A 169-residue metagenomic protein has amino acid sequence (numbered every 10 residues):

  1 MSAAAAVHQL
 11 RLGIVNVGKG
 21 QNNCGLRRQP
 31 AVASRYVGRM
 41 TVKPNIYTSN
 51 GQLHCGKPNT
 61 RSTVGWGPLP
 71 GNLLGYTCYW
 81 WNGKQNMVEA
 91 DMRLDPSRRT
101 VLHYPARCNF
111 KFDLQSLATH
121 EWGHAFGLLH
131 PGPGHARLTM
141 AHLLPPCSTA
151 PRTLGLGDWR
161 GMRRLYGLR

Functional and structural regions predicted by a protein language model:
V7-T119, A125: Metzincin-family zinc-dependent endopeptidase catalytic domain
W80, V88-H103, N109-D113, L129-R169: Metalloprotease/metallohydrolase-associated module, dominated by Zn2+-dependent proteases
